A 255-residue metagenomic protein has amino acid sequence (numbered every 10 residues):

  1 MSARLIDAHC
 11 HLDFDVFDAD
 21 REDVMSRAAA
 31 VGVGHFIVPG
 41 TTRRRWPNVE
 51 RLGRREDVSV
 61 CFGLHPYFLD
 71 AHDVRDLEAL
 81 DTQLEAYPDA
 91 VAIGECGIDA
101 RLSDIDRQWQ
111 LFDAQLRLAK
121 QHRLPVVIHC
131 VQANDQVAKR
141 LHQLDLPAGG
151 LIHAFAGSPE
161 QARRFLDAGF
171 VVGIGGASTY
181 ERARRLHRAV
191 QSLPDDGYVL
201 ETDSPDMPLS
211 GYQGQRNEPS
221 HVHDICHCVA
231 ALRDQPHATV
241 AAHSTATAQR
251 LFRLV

Functional and structural regions predicted by a protein language model:
M1-V255: Mid-domain alpha/beta scaffold segments of enzyme catalytic cores
